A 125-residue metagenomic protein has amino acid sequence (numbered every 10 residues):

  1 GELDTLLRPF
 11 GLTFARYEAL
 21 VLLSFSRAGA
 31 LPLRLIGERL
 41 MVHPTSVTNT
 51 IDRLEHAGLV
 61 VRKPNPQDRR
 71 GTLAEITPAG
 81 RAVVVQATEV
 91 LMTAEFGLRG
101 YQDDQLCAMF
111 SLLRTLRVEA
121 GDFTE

Functional and structural regions predicted by a protein language model:
G1-L6, R39, A82, Q86 (+4 more regions): Solvent-exposed, charged/polar functional surfaces in cytosolic regulatory/catalytic domains
E2-H43: N-terminal helix-turn-helix DNA-binding core of bacterial DNA-binding proteins
D4, R8-L12, F96-Q102, T124: Short helix-loop hinge/linker segments at domain boundaries
L20-L23, L33, L40, L54 (+2 more regions): Generic leucine side-chain signal with a strong bias for well-ordered alpha-helical environments
I51-S111: Charged, amphipathic alpha-helical coiled-coil/dimerization segments
D104-E125: C-terminal regulatory/oligomerization modules of transcriptional regulators
